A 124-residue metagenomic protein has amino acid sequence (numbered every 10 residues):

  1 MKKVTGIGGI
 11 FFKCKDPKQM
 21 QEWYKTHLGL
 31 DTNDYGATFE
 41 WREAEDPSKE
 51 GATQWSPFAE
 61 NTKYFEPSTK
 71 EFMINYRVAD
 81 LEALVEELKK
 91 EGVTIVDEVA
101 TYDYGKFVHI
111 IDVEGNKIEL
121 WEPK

Functional and structural regions predicted by a protein language model:
M1-G9, D34-G36, V85-K124: Vicinal oxygen chelate
K2-T5, F11-Q54, K90, V108: Core segments of cupin and vicinal oxygen chelate
I7-K15, N61-L88, K106-I111: Vicinal oxygen chelate
E22, T26, A79-K90, T94: Replace "anionic and nucleotidyl ligands
L28-D31, N75-R77, D97-A100: Short linear motifs in intrinsically disordered
Q54, M73, K117: Short hydrophobic-acidic sequence motifs that mark active-site Asp/Glu residues
W55-E60, V93: Short amphipathic beta-strand starts and helix->beta connectors
